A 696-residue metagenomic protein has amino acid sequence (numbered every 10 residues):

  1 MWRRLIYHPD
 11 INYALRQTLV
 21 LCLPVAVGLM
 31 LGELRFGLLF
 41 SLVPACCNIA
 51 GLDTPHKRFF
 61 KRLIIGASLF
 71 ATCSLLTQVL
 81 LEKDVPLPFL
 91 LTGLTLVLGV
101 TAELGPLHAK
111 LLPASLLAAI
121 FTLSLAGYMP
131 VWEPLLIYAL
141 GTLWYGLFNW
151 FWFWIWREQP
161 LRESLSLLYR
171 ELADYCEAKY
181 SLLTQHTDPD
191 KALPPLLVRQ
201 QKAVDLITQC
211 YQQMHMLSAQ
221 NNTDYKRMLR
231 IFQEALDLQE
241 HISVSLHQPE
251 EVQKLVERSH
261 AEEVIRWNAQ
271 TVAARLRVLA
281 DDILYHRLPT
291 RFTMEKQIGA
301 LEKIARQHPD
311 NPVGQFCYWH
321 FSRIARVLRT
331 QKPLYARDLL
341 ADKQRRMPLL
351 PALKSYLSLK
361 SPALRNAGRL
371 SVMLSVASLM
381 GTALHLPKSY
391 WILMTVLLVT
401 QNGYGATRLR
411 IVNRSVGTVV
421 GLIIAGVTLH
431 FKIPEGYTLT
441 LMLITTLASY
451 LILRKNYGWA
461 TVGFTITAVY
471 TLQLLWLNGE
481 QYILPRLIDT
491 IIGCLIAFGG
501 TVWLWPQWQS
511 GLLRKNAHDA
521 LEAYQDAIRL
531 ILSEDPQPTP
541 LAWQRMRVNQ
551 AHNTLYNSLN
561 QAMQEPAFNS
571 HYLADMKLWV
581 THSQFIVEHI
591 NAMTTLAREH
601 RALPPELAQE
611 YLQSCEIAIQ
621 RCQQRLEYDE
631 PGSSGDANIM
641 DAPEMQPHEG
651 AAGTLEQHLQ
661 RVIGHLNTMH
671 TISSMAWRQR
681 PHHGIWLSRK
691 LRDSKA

Functional and structural regions predicted by a protein language model:
M1-L15, C22, A26, M30 (+8 more regions): Long, hydrophobic alpha-helical segments that serve as membrane-spanning/inserting helices
H8, N12-K83, L94-V100, S115-I120: N-terminal cofactor/phosphate-binding cores enriched in small/glycine residues, especially glycine-rich loops such as
L23-L31, C47-N48, T72-L80, L94-A102 (+12 more regions): Alpha-helical membrane-inserting segments
V27-L42, L76-G93, P134-L140, L384-I392 (+2 more regions): Structural signature of hydrophobic alpha-helical transmembrane segments
L31-G32, R346-L447, I466: Core alpha-helical transmembrane segments of integral membrane proteins
A45-K57, L98-G105, V399-T407, T445-L453: C-terminal ends of transmembrane helices
K110-P134, V469-R486: Transmembrane helix-loop junctions at the membrane interface of multipass transporters and ion channels
H430-H571, V580: Generic detector of multi-pass transmembrane helix bundles and their immediately adjacent loops in polytopic membrane
